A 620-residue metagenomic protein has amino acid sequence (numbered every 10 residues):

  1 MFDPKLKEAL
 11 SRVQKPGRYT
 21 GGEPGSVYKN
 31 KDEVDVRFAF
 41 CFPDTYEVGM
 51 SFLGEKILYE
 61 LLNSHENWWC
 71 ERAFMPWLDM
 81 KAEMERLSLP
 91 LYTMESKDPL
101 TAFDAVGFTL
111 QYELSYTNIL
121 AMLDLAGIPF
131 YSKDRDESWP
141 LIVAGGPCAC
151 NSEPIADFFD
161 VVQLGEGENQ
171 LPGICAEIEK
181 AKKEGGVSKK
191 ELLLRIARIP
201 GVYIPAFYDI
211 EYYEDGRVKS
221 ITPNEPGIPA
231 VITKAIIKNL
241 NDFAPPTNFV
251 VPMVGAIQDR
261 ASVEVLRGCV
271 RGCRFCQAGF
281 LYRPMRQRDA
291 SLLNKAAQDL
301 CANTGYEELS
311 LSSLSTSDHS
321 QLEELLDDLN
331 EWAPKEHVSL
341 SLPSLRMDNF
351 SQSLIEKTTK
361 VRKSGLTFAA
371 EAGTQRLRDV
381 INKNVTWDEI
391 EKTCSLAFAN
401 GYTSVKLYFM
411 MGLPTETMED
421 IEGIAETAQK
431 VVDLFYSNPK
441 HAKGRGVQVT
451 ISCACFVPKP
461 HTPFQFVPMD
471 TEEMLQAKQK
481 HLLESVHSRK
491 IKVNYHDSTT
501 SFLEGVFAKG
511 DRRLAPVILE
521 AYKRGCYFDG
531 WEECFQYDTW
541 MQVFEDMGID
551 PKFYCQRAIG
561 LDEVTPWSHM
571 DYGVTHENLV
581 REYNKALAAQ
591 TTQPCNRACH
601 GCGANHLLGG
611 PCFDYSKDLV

Functional and structural regions predicted by a protein language model:
M1-V27, F38-F40, H487-V620: Radical SAM enzyme core and accessory elements
K7-A39, Y46-E47, P205, E211 (+4 more regions): N-terminal [4Fe-4S]-dependent radical SAM core
F38-D44, L62, V250-Q277, C301 (+2 more regions): N-terminal pre-triad scaffold of radical SAM enzymes
F40-C41, T45, L114, Q298-K406 (+3 more regions): Conserved SAM/AdoMet-binding glycine-rich loop
F52, G255-S291, G601-L619: Canonical Radical SAM [4Fe-4S] cluster-binding loop centered on the CxxxCxxC motif and its immediate flanking residues
N67-D79: A short beta-strand-loop structural module common to alpha/beta enzyme folds
P76-P223, P463-D511, L519-E533: Glycine-rich beta-alpha loop elements in corrinoid/cobalamin-binding modules across cobalamin-dependent enzymes
L78-D79, P154, D209-Y213, S320 (+7 more regions): Flexible glycine/acidic-rich beta-alpha junction loops that bind and position SAM and/or redox cofactors in anaerobic
